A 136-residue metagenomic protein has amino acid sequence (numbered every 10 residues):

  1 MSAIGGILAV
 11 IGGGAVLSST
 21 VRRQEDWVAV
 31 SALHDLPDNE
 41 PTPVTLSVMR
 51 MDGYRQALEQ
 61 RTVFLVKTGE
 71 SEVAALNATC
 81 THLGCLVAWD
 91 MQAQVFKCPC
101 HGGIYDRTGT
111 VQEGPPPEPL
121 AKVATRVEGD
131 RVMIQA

Functional and structural regions predicted by a protein language model:
M1-I4: N-terminal secretory signal peptides and thylakoid transit peptides that target proteins across membranes
A9-T81, C85-D90, P119-A136: N-terminal pre-ligand scaffold of iron-sulfur
Q94-G102, Q112-A121: Short cysteine/histidine-rich metal-coordination sites, predominantly Zn2+-binding motifs
